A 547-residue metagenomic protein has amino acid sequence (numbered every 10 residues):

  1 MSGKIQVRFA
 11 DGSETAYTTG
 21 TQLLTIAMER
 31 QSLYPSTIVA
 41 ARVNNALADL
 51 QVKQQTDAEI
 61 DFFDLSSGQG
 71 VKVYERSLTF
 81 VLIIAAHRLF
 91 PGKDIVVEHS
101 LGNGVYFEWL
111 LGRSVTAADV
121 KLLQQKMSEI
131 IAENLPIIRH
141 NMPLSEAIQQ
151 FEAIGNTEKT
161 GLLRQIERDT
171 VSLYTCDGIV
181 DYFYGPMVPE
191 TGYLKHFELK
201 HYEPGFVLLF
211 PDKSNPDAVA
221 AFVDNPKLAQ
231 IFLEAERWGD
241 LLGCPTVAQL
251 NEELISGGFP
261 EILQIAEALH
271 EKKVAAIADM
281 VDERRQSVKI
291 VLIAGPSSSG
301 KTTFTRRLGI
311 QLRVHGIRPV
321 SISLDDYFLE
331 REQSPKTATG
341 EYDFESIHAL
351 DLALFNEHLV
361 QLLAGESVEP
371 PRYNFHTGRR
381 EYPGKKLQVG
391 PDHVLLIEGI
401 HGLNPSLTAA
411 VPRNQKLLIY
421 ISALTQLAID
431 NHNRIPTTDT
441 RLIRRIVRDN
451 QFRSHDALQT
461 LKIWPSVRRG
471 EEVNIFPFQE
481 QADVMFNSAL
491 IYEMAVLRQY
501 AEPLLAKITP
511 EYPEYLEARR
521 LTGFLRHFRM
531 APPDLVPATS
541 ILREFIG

Functional and structural regions predicted by a protein language model:
M1-N103, G112-R113, Q125-K126: Ubiquitin-like/PB1-type beta-grasp interaction modules and other compact soluble beta-rich domains
V52-V73, D94-I277, V281-R285: Auxiliary tRNA-acceptor-end handling modules of aminoacyl-tRNA synthetases
V291-I293: Hydrophobic anchor at the beta1->P-loop junction of P-loop NTPases
K301: Conserved lysine of the Walker
F304, L308: Hydrophobic positions on the alpha1 helix immediately C-terminal to the Walker A/P-loop
V320, L329, Q333-H376: Conserved nucleotide-sensing/catalytic segment adjacent to the nucleotide-binding pocket in NTP-handling enzymes
F355-N414, W464-F478: Glycine-rich phosphate-binding loop used to anchor ATP phosphates in small-molecule kinases, encompassing both
T408-G547: Conserved NTP phosphate-binding and transfer environment spanning the P-loop NTPase/kinase superfamily
